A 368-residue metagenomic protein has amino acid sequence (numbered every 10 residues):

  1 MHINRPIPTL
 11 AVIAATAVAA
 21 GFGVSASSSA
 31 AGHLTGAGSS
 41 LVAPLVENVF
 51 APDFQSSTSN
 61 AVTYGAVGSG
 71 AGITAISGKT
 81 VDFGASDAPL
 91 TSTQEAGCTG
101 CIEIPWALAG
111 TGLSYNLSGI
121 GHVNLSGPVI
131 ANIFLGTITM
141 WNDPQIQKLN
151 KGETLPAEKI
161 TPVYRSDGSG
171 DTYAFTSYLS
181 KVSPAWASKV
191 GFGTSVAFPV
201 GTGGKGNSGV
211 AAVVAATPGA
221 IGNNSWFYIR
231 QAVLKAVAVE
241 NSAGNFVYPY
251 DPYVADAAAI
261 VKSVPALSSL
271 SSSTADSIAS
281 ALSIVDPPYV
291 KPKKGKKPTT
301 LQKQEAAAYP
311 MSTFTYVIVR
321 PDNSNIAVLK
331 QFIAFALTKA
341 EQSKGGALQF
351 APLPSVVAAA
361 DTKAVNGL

Functional and structural regions predicted by a protein language model:
M1-S29: Secretory targeting and sorting signals
P6, G23-L368: Flexible loop/hinge segments at secondary-structure junctions
